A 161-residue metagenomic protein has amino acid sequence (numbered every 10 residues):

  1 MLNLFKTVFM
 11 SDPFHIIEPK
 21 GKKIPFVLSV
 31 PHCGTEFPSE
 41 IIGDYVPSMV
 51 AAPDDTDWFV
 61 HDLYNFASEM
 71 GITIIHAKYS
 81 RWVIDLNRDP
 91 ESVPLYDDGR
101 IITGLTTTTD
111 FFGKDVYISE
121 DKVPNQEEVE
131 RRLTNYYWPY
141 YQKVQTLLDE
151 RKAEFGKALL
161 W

Functional and structural regions predicted by a protein language model:
F5-L159: N-terminal catalytic or cofactor-binding beta/alpha core of small enzyme domains
